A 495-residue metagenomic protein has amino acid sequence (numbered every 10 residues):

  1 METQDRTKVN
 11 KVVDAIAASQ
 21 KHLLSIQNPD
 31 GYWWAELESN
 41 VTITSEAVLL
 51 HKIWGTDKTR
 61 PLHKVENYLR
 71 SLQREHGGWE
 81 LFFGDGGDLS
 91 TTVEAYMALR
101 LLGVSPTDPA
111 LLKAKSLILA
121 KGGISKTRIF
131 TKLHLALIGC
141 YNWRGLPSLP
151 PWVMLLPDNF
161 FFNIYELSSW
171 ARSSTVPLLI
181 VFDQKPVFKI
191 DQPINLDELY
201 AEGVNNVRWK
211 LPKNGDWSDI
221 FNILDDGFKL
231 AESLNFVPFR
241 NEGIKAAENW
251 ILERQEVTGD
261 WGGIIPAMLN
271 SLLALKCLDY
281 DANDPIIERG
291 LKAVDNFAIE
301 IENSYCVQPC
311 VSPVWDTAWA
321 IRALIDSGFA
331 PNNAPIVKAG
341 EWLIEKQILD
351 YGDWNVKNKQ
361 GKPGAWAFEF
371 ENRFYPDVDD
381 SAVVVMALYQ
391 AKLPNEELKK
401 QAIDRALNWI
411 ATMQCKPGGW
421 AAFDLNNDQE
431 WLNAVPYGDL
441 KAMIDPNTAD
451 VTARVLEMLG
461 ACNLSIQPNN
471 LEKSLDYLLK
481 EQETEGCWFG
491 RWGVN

Functional and structural regions predicted by a protein language model:
M1-N495: Preference for long, amphipathic alpha-helical scaffolds in soluble/luminal domains and all-alpha bundles
